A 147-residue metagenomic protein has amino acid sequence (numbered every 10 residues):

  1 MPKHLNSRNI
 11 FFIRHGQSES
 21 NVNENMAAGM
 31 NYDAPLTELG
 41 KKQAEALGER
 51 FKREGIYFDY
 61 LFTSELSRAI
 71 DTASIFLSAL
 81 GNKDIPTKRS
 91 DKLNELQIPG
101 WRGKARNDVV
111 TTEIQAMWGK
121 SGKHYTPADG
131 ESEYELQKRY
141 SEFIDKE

Functional and structural regions predicted by a protein language model:
P2, N6-R8, I13-D84, Q137: Active-site-proximal alpha-helix that buttresses catalytic centers in soluble enzyme cores
S20-N23, A34-P35, A79-S141: Phosphate-handling substructures
R50-R53, E142-E147: A generic secondary-structure signal
